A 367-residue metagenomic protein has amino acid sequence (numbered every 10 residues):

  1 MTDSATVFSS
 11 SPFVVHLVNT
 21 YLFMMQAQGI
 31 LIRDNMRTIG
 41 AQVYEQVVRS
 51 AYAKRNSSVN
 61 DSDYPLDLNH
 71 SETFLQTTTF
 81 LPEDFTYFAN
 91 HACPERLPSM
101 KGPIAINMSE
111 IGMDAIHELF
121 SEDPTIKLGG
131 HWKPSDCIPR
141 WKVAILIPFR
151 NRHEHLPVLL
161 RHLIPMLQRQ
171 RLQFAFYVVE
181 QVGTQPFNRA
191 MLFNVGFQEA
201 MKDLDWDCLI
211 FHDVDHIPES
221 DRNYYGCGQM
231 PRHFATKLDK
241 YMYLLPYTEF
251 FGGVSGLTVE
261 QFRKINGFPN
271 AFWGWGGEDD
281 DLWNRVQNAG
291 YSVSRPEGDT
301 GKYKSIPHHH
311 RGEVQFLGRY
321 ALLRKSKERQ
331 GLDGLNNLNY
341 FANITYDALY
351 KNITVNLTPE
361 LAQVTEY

Functional and structural regions predicted by a protein language model:
M1-S57, T184, I217: N- and C-terminal low-complexity/disordered segments
F13-T20, A92, A115, A144 (+4 more regions): Acidic, Ser/Thr-rich intrinsically disordered and amphipathic helical segments
H16, T20, G40-Q46, S58-C93 (+3 more regions): C-terminal catalytic/acceptor-binding lobe
D123-S135: A short, compositionally biased domain-edge/stem linker segment
P134-R140, R152, L159-Q173: Short, acidic, metal-binding catalytic loop of nucleotide-sugar glycosyltransferases
P139, N151-H155, E180-P186, V214-I217: A conserved acidic beta->alpha catalytic loop
W141-I147, L163, A175-V178, G196: Hydrophobic targeting segments
T184, N188-L192, F197-E199, C208-H212 (+1 more regions): Conserved catalytic core of nucleotide-sugar-dependent glycosyltransferases
